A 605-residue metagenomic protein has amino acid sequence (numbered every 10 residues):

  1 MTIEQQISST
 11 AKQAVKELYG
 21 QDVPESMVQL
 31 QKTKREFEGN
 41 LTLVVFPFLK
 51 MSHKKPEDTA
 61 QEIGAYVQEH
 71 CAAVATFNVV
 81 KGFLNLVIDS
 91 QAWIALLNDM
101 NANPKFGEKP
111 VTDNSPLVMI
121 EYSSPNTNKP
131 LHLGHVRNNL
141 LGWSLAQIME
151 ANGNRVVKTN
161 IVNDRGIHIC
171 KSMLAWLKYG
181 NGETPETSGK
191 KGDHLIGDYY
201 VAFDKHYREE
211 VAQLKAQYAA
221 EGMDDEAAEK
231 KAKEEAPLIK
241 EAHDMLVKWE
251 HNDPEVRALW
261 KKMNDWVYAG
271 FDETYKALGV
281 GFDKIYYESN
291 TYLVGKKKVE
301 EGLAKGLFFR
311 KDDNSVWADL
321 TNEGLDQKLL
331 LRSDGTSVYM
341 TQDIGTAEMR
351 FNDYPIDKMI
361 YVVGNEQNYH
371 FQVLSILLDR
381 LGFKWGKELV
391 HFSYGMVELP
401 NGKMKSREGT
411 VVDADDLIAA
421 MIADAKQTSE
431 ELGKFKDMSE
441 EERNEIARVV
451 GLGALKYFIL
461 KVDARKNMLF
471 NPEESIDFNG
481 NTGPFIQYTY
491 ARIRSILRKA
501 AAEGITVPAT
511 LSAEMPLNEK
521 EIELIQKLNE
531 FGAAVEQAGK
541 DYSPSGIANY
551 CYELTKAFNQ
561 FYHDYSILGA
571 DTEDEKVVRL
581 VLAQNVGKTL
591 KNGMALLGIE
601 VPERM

Functional and structural regions predicted by a protein language model:
M1-I94, T112-M605: Non-catalytic interaction-recognition regions
A92-K109: Secondary-structure boundary elements
